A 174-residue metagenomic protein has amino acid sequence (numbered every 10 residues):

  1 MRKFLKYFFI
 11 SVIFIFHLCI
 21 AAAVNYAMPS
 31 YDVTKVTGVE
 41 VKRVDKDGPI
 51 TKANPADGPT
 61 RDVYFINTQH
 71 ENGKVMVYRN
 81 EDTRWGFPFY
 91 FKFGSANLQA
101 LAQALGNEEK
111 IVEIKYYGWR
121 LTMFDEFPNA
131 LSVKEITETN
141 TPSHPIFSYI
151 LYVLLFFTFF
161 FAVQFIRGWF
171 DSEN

Functional and structural regions predicted by a protein language model:
M1, F91-L105, F165-N174: Long hydrophobic alpha-helices with heptad-repeat/coiled-coil character
M1-S11, G106-E109: Short secondary-structure boundary segments
R2-L5, N140-N174: Juxtamembrane interface at the cytosolic side of transmembrane helices
K6-N25, T158: Hydrophobic membrane-insertion alpha-helices, especially the h-region of bacterial N-terminal signal peptides
F8, I66, V112-I114: Hydrophobic beta-strand residues in large extracellular and virion-surface proteins
P29-Q103: Membrane-proximal low-complexity regions enriched in glycine and acidic/polar residues
L101-N140: Extended, hydrophilic extramembrane loops/domains of integral membrane proteins
